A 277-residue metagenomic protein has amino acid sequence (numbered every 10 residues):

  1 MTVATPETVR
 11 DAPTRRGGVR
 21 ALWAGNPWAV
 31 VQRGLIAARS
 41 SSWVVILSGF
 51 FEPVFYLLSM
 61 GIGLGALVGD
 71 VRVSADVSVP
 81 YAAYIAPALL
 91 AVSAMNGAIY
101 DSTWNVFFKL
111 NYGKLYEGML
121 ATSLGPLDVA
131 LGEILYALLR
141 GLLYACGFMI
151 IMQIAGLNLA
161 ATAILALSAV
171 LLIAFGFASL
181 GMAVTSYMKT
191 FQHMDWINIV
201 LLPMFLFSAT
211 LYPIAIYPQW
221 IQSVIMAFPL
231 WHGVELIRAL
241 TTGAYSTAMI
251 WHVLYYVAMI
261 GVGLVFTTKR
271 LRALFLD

Functional and structural regions predicted by a protein language model:
M1-I164, S168-D277: Hydrophobic transmembrane alpha-helices and immediately adjacent juxtamembrane helices of multi-pass inner-membrane
